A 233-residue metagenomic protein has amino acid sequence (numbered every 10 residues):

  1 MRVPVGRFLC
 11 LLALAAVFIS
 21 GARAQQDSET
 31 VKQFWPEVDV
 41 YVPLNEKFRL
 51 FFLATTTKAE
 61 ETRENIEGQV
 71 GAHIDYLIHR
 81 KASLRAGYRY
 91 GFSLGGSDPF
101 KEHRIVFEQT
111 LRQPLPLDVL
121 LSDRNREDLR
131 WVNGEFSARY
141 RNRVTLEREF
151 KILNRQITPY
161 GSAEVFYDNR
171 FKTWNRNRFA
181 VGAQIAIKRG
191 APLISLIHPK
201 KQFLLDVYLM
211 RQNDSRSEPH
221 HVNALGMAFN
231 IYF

Functional and structural regions predicted by a protein language model:
L9-V17: Bacterial N-terminal signal peptides
A22-E67: Short glycine/proline- and aromatic-enriched beta-strand/turn motifs that initiate or cap beta-hairpins
K32-F34, I66-G68, K101-I105, F136-Y140 (+2 more regions): Residues that define the transmembrane beta-barrel architecture of outer-membrane proteins
V38, A72, F107-Q109, N142-L146 (+2 more regions): Membrane-embedded beta-strands of outer-membrane beta-barrel proteins, especially the hydrophobic/small aromatic
E46-F52, K81-A86, P116-L121, I152-I157 (+2 more regions): Repeated loop/turn-to-beta-strand initiation elements of outer-membrane beta-barrel proteins
F48, L111, L120, R124-E164: Detector for outer-membrane/organellar transmembrane beta-barrel domains, recognizing the amphipathic beta-strand
T55-E61, K81, R89-G96, R112 (+5 more regions): Sequence/structural signature of outer-membrane beta-barrel proteins
Q109, I185-I187, H221-F233: Outer-membrane beta-barrel "beta-signal"
